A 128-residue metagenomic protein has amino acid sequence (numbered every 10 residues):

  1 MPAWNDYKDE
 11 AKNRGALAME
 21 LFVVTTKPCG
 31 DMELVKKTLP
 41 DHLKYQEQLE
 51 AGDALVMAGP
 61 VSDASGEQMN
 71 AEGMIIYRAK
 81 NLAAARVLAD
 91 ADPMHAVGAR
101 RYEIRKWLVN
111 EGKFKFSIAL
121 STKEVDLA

Functional and structural regions predicted by a protein language model:
M1-A128: Conserved, structured core segments of small domains
